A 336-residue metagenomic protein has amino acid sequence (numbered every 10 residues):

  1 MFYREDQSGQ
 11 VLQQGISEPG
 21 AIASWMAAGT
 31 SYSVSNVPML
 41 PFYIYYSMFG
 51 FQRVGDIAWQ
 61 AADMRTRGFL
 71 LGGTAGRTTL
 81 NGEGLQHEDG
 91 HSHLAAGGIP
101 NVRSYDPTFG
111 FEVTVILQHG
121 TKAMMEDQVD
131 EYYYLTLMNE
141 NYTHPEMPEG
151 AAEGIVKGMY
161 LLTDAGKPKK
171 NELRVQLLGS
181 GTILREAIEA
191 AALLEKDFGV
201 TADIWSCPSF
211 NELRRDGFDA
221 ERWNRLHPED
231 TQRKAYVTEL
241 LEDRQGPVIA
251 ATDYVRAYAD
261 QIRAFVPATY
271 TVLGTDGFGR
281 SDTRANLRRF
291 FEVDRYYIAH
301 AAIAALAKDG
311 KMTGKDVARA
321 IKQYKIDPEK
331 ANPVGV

Functional and structural regions predicted by a protein language model:
F2, V34-V37, T78-H87, G97 (+3 more regions): Thiamine diphosphate
Y3-I22, Y43-F51, G72-A75, N81 (+2 more regions): Active-site nucleophile and cofactor-binding loops and adjacent substrate-binding regions of central metabolic enzymes
Q13-Y32, I298: Conserved phosphate/anionic-ligand binding catalytic regions in large, soluble enzymes, centered on
E18, M26-A27, D56-Q60, G76 (+1 more regions): C-terminal amphipathic alpha-helical interaction region
S24-N36, W59-R65, G97-I99, R263-F265: Alpha-helix C-terminal capping segments
S35-S47, F69-G72, G179: A short, small-residue-rich loop immediately preceding and capping a beta-strand
W59-A62, Q86-L94: Surface-exposed loop and adjacent secondary-structure segments within mature catalytic domains
W59-R77: A glycine-rich helix N-cap at a beta->alpha junction
